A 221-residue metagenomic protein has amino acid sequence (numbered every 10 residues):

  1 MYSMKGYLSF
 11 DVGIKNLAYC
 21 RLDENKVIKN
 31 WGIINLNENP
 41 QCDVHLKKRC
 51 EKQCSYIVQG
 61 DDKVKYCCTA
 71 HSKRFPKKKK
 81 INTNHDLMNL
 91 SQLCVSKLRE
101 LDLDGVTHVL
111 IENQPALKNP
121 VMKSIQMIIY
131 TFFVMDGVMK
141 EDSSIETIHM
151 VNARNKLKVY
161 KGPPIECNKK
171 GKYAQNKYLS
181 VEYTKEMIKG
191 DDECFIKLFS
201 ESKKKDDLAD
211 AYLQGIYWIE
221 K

Functional and structural regions predicted by a protein language model:
M1-K221: Phosphate- and other anionic-substrate recognition elements at nucleic-acid/protein interfaces
